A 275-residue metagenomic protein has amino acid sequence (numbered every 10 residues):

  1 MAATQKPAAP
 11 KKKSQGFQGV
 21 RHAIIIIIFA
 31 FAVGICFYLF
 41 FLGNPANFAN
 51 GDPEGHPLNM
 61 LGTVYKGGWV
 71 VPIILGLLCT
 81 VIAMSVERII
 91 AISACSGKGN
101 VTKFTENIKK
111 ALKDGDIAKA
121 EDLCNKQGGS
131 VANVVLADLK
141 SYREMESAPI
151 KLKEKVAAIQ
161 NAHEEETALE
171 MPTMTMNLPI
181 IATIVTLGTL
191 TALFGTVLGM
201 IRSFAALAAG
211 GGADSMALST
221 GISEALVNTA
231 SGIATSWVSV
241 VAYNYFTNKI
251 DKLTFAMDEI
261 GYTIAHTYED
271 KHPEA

Functional and structural regions predicted by a protein language model:
M1-A94, Y245, Y268-A275: Hydrophobic alpha-helical signal-anchor/transmembrane segments
S14, A23, S85, S93-S96 (+9 more regions): Generic serine detector
G16-F17, G34-P57, T63, M171-K249: Helix-termination/interfacial motifs at the ends of transmembrane alpha-helices
H22, G55-H56, V70, K103 (+3 more regions): Generic detector of short alpha-helix boundary/capping microenvironments and adjacent low-complexity segments
G68, I82, A120, V135 (+3 more regions): Residue-level signature of catalytic and energy-coupling elements of molecular machines, predominantly ATP/GTP-dependent
L78, S85, V134, T196-G199: Amphipathic, well-ordered alpha-helical segments in soluble domains
M84, I90-A91, S96-T191, A205 (+1 more regions): Predominantly long cytosolic amphipathic alpha-helical stalk/bundle segments
